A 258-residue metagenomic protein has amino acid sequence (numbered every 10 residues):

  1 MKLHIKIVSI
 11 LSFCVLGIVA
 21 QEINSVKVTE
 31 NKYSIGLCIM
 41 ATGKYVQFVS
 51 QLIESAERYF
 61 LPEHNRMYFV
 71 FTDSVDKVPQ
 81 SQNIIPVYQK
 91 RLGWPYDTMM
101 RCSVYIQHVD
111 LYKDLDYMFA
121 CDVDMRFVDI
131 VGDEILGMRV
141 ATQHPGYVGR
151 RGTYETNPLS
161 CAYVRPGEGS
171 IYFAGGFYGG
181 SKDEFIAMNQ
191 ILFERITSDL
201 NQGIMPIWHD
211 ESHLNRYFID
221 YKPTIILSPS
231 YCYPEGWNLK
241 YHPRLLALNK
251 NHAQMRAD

Functional and structural regions predicted by a protein language model:
K2-I10: Sec-dependent signal peptide recognition, specifically the positively charged N-region followed immediately by
S12-A20: Hydrophobic h-region of N-terminal signal peptides that target proteins for export in Gram-negative bacteria
Q21-D97, H108-D114, D183, L248-A257: N-terminal anchoring/stem segment of glycosyltransferases
Y68-K77, V123-D129, Y231-C232: Short, polar loop motifs at secondary-structure junctions
Q89-A120, F173, I207-I219: A conserved donor-nucleotide-binding helix/loop in the catalytic core of Leloir-type glycosyltransferases
C102-G149: GT-A fold catalytic core of metal-dependent nucleotide-sugar glycosyltransferases, centered on the diacidic
E134-E184, I191-L192: PAPS-dependent sulfotransferase catalytic domain
G167-N251: Catalytic core and acceptor-binding pocket of nucleotide-sugar-dependent glycosyltransferases
